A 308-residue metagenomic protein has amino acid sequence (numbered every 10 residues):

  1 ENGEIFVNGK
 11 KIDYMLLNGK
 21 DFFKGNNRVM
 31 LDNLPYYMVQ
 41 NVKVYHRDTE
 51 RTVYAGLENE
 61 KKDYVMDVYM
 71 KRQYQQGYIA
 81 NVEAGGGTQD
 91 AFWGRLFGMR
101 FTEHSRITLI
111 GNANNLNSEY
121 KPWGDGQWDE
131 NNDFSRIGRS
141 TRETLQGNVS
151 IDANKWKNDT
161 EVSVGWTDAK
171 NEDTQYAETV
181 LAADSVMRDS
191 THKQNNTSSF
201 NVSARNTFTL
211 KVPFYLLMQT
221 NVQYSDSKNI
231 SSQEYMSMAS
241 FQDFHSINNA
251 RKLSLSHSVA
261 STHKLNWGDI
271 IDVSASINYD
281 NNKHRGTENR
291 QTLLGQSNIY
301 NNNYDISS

Functional and structural regions predicted by a protein language model:
E1-S232, S246-S276: Membrane-proximal, glycine/serine-rich, low-complexity loop/turn segments characteristic of large bacterial
Q219-H245, D272-Y300: Surface-exposed, low-complexity loop segments enriched in small/polar and acidic residues
Y304-S308: Extended amphipathic alpha-helical coiled-coil/heptad-repeat regions
